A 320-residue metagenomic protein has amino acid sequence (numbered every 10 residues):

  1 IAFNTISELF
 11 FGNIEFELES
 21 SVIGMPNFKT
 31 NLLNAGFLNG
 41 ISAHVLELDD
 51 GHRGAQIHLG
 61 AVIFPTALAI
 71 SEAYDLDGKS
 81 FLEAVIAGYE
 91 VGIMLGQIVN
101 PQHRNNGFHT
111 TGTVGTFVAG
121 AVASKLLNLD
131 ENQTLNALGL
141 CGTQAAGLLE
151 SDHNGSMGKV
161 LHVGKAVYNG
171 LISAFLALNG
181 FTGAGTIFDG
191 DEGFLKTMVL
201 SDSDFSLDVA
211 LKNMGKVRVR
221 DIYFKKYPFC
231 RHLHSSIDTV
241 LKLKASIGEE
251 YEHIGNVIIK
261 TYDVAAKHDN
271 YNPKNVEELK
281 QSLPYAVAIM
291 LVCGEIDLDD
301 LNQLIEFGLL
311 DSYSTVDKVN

Functional and structural regions predicted by a protein language model:
I1-Q56, H153, G158-Y168, F175-N320: Terminal-appendage/accessory-domain detector
I6, K79-V91, N132-L140, H253-I254: Extended, well-ordered alpha-helical scaffold segments
G40-Q97: Hydrophobic alpha-helical hairpins/lids featuring a short glycine-rich hinge
L59-K79, F117-L129, C230-G248, L291: Alpha-helical support elements that line or immediately flank enzyme active sites and cofactor-binding pockets
P65-D77, R104, V114-L135, G164-L178 (+1 more regions): Active-site-proximal alpha-helical scaffold in enzymes
V91-F117, V163: Aromatic-lined, polymer-binding surfaces characteristic of secreted/periplasmic polysaccharide-degrading enzymes
G96-V99, L149, G185: Short amphipathic alpha-helical interaction/hinge segments
L140-L148: Flexible glycine/proline-rich, aromatic-decorated loop/lid segments
